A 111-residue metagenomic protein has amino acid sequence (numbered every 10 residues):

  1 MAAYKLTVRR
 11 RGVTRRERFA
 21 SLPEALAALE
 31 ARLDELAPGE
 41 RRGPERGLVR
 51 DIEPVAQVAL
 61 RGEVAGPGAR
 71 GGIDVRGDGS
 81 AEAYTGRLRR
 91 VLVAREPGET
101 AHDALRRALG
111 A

Functional and structural regions predicted by a protein language model:
M1-T14: Short aromatic-glycine-(Arg/Gly/Cys) micro-motifs in beta-strand/loop hairpins
A3-K5, F19, P44-R50: Residue-level detector of functional hotspots within protein domains
G12-E24: A short, exposed loop/beta-hairpin motif centered on an aromatic-Gly-Thr core
S21-A37: A short, charged, amphipathic alpha-helix used as a generic interaction element across diverse proteins
P38-A111: Short, mixed-charge low-complexity intrinsically disordered segments
